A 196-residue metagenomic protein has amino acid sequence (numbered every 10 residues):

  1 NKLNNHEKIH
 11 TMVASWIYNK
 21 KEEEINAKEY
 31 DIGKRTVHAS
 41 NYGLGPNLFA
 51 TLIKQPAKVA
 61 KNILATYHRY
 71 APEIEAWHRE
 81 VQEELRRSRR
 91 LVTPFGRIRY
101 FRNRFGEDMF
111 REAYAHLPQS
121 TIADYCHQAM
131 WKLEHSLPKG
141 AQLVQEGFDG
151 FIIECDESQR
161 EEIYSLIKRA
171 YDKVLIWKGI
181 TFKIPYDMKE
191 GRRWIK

Functional and structural regions predicted by a protein language model:
N1-K196: Conserved catalytic core of nucleotide polymerization and phosphodiester-bond processing enzymes
